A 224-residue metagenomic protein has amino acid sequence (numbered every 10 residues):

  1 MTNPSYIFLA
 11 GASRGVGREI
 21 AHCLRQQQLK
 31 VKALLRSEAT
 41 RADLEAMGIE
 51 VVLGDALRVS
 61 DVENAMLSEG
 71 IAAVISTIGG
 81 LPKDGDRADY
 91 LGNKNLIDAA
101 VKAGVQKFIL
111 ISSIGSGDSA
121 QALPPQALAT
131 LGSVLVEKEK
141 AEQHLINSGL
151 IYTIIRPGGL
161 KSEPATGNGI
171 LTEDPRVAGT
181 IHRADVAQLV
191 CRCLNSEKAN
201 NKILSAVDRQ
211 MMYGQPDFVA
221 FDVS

Functional and structural regions predicted by a protein language model:
T2-L29: N-terminal Rossmann NAD(P)H-binding glycine-rich loop of SDR-like oxidoreductase domains
Y6, A72-A73, K107: Structural motif
A12, S162-S224: Active-site-lining helix/loop region of Rossmann-like oxidoreductase modules
K32, V52, T153: Conserved beta-strand positions in the Rossmann-like core of class I SAM-dependent methyltransferases
L35-K102, N195: NAD(P)H-binding glycine-rich loop region in Rossmannoid oxidoreductase-like domains and their noncatalytic homologs
R58, G92, A141, H182-D185: Conserved cofactor-binding/catalytic machinery of classical short-chain dehydrogenase/reductase
G80-T172: Glycine-/Pro-rich loop/turn segments that contact NAD(P) or position catalytic residues in Rossmann-like domains
